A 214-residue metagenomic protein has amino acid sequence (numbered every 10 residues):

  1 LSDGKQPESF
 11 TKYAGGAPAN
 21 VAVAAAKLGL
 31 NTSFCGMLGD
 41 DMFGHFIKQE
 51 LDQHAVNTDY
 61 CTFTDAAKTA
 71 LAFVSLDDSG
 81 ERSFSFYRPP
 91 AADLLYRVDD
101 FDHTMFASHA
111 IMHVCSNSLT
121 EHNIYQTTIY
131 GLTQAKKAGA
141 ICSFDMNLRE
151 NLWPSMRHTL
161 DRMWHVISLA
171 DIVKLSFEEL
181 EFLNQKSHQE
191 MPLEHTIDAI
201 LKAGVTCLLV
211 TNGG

Functional and structural regions predicted by a protein language model:
K5-G15, I197, L208: Short pre-catalytic strand/loop immediately N-terminal to key active-site residues, enriched for Gly-Thr
N20-N31, L76: Alpha-helix C-terminal capping segments
A26, D52, T133-K137, L201: Anion (oxyanion) recognition and catalysis
N31-V114: Conserved N-terminal subdomain of the carbohydrate kinase-like
P89, N117, N147-N151, E178 (+1 more regions): Active-site beta-loop-alpha junctions enriched in small/polar residues
A138, L152-G214: Conserved phosphate/ATP/ADP-binding segment of small-molecule kinases
G139-M146: Short beta-strand/loop segments at the ligand-binding rim of alpha/beta enzyme cores
